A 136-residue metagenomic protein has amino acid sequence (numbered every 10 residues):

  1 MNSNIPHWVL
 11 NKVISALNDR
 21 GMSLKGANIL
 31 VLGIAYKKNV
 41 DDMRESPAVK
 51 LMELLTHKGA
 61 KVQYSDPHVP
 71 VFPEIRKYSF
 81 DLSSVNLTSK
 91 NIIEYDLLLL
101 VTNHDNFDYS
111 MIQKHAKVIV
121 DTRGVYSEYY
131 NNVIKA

Functional and structural regions predicted by a protein language model:
M1-A136: Structural/interface elements that position substrates and couple domains in central-metabolism enzymes
